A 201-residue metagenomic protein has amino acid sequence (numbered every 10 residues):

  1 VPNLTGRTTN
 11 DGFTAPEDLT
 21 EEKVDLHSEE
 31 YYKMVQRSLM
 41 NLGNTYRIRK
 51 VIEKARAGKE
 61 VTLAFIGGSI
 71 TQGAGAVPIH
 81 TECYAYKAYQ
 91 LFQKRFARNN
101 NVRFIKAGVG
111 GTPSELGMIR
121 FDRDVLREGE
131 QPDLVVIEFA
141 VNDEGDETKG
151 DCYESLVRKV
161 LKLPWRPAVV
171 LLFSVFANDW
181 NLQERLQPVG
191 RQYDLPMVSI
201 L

Functional and structural regions predicted by a protein language model:
V1-I66, T71-I79, Q90, K94-N101 (+1 more regions): N-terminal secretory targeting modules
R56-K59, E82-L201: Alpha-helical cap/lid subdomain in secreted, periplasmic, or secretory-pathway luminal O-acyl-processing enzymes
